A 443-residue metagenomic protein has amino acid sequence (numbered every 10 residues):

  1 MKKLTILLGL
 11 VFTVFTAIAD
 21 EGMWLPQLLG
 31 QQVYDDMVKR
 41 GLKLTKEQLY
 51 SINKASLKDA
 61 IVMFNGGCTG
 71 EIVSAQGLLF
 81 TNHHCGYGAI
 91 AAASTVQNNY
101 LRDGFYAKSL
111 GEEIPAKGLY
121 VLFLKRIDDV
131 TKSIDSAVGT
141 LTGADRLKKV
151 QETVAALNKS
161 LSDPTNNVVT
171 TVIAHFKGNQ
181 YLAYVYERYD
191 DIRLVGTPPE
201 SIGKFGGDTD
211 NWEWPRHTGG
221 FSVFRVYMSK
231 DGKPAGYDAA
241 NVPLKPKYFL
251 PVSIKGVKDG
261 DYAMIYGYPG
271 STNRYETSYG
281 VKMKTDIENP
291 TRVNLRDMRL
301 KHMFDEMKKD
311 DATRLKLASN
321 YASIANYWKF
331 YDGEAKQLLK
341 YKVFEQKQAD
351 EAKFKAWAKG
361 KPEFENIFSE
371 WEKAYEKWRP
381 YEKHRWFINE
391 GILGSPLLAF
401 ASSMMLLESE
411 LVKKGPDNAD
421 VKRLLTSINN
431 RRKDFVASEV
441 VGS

Functional and structural regions predicted by a protein language model:
K2-L4, V14-S443: Terminal presequence/propeptide segments associated with secretion/organelle targeting and zymogen/polyprotein
L10-V11: Short, linear, compositionally biased motifs with a strong N-terminal bias
